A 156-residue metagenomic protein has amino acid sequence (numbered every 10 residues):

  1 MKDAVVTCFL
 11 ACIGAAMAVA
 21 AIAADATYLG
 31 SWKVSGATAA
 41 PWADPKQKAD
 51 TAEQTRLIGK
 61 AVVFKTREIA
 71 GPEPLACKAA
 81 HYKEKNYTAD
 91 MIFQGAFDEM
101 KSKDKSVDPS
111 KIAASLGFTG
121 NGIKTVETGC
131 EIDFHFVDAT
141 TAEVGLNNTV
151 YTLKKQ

Functional and structural regions predicted by a protein language model:
M1-F9: Bacterial N-terminal signal peptides that target proteins for export
A21-S31: N-terminal helix-cap/turn-to-beta initiation motif at the start of protein domains
V34-P72: Short, solvent-exposed loop/hinge segments that bridge or flank secondary-structure elements
T38-P41, F64-I132: Contiguous, well-ordered beta-strand patches that form the walls/edges of small beta-barrel/beta-sandwich domains
A61-E68, G129, D133-A142, Q156: Short, solvent-exposed coil/turn segments at beta-strand boundaries
A76-M91, F136-Q156: Edge beta-strand at a domain terminus
